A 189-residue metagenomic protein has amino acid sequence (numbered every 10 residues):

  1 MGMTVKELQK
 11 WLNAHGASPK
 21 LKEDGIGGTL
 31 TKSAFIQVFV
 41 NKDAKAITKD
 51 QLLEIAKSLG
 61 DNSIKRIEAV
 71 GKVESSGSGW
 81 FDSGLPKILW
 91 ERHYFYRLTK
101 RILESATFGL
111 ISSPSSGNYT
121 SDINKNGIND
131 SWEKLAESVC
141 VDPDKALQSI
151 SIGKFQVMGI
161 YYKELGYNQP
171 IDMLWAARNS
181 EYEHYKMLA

Functional and structural regions predicted by a protein language model:
M1-I47, K57-D61: Short acidic, glycine/serine/threonine-rich helix-capping segments at coil-helix boundaries
T4-A14, V40-N41, E54, F108-A189: Alpha-helical segment that forms one wall of the substrate-binding/catalytic cleft in peptidoglycan-active domains
S18-L21, V70, A146: Exposed boundary/loop context
P19, G77-S78, P143: Short secondary-structure junctions and interdomain/linker hinges
I26-V38, G71-G77, Q156-I160: Acidic helix/loop microenvironments that form the catalytic cleft of cell-wall polysaccharide enzymes
Q37-S138: Export/targeting segments at the very N-terminus of extracytoplasmic proteins
